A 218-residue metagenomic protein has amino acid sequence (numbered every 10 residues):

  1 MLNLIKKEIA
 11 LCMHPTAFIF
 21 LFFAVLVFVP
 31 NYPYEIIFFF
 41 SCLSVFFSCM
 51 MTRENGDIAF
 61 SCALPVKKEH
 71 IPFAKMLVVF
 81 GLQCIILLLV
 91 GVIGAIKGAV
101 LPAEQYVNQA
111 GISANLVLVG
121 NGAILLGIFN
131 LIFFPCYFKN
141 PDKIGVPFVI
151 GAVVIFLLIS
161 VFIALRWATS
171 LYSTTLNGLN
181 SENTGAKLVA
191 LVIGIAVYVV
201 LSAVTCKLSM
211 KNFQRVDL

Functional and structural regions predicted by a protein language model:
M1-I58, A74-L218: Hydrophobic alpha-helical transmembrane segments of membrane proteins
F60-C62: Juxtamembrane/interface alpha-helical elements of multi-pass membrane proteins
H70-P72: Alpha-helix N-cap/helix-start motif at helix boundaries, enriched for small hydrophobics
